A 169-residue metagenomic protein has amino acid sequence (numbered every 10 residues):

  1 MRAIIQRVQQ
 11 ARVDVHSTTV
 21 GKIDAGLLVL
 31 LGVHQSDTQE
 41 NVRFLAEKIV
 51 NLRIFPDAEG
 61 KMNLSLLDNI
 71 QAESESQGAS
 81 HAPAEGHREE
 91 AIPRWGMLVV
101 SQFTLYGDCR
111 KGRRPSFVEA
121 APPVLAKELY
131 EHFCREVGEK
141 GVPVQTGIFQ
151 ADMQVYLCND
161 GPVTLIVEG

Functional and structural regions predicted by a protein language model:
M1-G112, E128-G169: N-terminal, polar/charged subdomain of small-to-medium soluble alpha/beta proteins
K111-A121: A charged helix-plus-loop insertion that forms the helical arch/lid used to bind and gate nucleic-acid substrates
A120-E128: A short acidic, glycine-rich active-site loop that binds or catalyzes chemistry on phosphate/adenosine moieties
